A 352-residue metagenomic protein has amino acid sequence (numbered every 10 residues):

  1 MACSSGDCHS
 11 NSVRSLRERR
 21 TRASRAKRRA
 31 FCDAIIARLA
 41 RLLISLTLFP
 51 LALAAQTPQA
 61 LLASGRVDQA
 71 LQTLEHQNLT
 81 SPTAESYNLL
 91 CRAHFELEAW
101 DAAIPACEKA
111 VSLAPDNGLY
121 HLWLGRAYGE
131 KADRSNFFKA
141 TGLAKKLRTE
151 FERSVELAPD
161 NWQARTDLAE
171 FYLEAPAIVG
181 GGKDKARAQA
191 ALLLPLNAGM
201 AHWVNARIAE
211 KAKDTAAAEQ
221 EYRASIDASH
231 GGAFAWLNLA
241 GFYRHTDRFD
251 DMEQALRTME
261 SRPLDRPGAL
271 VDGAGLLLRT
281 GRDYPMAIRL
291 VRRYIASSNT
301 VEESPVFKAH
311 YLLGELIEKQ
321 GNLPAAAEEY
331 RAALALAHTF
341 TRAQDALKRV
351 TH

Functional and structural regions predicted by a protein language model:
Q59, R92, R126, D133 (+7 more regions): Residue-level recognition of tetratricopeptide repeat
S64, L97, K131, A175 (+5 more regions): Structural motif corresponding to the intra-repeat A-B loop/turn of tetratricopeptide repeats
S81, P115, L122, P159 (+4 more regions): Residue signature of alpha-solenoid helical repeat architecture, marking inter-repeat boundaries and helix-start
E85, L119, R126, Q163 (+5 more regions): Start-of-helix register in tetratricopeptide repeats
E170, G241-H245, G268-K308: Alpha-helical adaptor scaffolds
